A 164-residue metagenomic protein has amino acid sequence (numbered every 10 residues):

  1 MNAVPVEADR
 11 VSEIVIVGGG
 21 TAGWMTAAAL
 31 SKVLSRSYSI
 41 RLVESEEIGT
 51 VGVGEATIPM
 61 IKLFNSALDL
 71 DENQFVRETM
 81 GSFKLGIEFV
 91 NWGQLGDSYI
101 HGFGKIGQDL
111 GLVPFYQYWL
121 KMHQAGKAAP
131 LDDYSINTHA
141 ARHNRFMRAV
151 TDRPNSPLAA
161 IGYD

Functional and structural regions predicted by a protein language model:
M1-D9: Basic/polar N-terminal segments that are highly enriched at the extreme N-terminus, encompassing both cleavable
A8-A22, R41: Beta1/beta-strand and adjacent pyrophosphate-binding region of the FAD-binding site in flavoprotein oxidoreductases
I14, T26-Y38, F64: A short, Lys/Arg-enriched amphipathic alpha-helix followed by its capping loop at the start of a domain
V15-G18, I48-A56: A short N-terminal beta->alpha junction/helix N-cap motif
S31-V53: Glycine-rich FAD pyrophosphate-binding loop
V53-H143: Dinucleotide-binding Rossmann-like beta1-alpha1 core, especially the glycine-rich loop that anchors the ADP
N155-D164: Short beta-strand to alpha-helix junction loop
